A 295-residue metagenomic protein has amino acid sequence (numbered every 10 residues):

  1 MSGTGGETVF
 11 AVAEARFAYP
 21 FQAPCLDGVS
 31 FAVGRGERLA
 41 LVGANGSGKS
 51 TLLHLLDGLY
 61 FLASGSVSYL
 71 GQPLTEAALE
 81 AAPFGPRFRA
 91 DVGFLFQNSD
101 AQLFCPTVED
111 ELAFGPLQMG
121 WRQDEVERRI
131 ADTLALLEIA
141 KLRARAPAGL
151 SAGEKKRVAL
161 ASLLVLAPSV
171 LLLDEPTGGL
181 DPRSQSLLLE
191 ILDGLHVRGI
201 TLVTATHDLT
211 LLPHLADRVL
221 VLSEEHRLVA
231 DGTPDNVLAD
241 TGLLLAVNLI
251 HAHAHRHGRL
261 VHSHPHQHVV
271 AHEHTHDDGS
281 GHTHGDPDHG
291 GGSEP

Functional and structural regions predicted by a protein language model:
G5-V9, F17-G28: A short, flexible loop at the N-terminus of ABC-type nucleotide-binding domains that lies
D57: Helix-to-loop junction immediately C-terminal to a conserved catalytic motif
D124-L142: Conserved ABC ATPase "signature" region
A146-L150, E154: Conserved ABC ATPase signature
T206-H207: H-loop/switch region of ABC-family ATPase nucleotide-binding domains
H226-N248: Conserved beta-strand-loop-alpha-helix hinge in the C-terminal portion of ABC ATPase nucleotide-binding domains
D240-P295: ABC ATPase nucleotide-binding domains
